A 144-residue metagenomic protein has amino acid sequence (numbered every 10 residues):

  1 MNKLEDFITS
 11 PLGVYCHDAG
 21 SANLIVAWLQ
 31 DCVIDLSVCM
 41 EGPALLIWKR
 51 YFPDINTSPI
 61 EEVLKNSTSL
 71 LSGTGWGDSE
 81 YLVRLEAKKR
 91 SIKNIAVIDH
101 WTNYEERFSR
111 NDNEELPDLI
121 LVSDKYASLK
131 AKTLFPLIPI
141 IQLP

Functional and structural regions predicted by a protein language model:
M1-F7: Short boundary motifs at domain starts and secondary-structure transition points
I8-P144: Active-site and donor-binding regions of nucleotide-sugar-utilizing enzymes
